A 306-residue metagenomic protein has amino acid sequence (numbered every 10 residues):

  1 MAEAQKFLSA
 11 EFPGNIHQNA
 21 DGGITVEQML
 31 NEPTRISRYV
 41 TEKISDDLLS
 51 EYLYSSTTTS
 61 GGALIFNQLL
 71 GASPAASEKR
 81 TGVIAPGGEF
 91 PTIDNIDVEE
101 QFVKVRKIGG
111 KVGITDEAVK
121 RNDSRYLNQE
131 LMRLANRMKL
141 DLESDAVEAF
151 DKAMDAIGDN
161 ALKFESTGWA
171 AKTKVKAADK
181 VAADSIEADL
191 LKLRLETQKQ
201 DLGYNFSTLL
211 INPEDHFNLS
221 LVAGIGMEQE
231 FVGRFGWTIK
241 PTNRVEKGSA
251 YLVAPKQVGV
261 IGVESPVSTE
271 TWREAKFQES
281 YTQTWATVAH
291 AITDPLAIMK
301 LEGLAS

Functional and structural regions predicted by a protein language model:
A2-L30, S220-S306: Sequence/fold signature of self-assembling virion shell proteins
E27, N31, R35, Y39 (+2 more regions): Alpha-helix boundary/N-cap detector
N31-I108: Assembly/oligomerization interface modules of large self-assembling protein complexes
S37, N205-S207, G248-S249, E279: Short, surface-exposed beta-edge/turn micro-motifs
D46, T58, S144-V147, G203-F206 (+1 more regions): Intrinsically disordered or highly flexible coil/loop and linker segments, enriched in small and charged/polar residues
G110-L195, L301, S306: Alpha-helical scaffold segments that mediate packing/assembly in large oligomeric complexes
K163-E165, A170, K180-F235, K240: A contiguous, surface-oriented mixed alpha/beta subdomain in the mid-to-C-terminal portion of proteins that forms
